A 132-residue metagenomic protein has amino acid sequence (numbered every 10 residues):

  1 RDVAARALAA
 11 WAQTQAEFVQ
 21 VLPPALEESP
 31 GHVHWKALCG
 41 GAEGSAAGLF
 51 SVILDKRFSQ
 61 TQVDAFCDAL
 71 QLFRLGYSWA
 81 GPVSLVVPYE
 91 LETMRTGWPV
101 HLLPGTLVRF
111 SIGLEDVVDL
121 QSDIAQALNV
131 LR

Functional and structural regions predicted by a protein language model:
R6-Q71, L75-P82, L91-V100: Conserved small-domain helix->loop->beta segment predominantly found in fold-type I
R57-T61, A69, S84-R132: PLP-dependent enzyme catalytic core of the Aspartate aminotransferase-like
